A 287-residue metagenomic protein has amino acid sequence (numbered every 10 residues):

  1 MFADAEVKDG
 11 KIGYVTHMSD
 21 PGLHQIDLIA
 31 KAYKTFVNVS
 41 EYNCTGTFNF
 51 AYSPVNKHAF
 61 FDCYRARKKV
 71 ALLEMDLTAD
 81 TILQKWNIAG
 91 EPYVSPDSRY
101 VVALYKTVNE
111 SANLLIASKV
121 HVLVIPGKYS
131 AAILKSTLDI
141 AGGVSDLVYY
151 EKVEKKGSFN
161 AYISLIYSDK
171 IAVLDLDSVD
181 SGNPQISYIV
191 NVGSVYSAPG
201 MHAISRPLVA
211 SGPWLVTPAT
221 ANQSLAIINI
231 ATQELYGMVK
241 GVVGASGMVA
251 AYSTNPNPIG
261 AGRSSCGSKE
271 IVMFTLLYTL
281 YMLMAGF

Functional and structural regions predicted by a protein language model:
M1-G260, Y278: Predominantly soluble domains enriched in secretory-pathway, periplasmic, or organellar proteins
R263-F287: Cleavable C-terminal sorting propeptides in eukaryotic secreted/cell-surface proteins
